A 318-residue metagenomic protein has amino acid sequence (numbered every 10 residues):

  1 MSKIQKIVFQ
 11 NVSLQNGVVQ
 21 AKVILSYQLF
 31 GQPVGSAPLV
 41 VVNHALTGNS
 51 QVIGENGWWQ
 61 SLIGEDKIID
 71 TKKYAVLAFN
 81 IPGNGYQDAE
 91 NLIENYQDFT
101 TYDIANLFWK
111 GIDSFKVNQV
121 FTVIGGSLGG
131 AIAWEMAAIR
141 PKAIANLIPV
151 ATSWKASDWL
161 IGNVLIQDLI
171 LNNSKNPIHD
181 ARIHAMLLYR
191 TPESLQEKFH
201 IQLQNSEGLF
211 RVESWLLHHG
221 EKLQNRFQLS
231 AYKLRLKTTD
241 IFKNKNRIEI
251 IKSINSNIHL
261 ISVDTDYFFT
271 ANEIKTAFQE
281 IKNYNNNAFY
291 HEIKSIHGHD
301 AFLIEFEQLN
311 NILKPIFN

Functional and structural regions predicted by a protein language model:
M1-L39: Catalytic-loop region of hydrolases
Q28-Y86: N-terminal cap/lid subdomain of alpha/beta-hydrolase-fold enzymes
Y102-F121: Conserved acidic catalytic loop of the alpha/beta-hydrolase fold
Q119-D158: Conserved hydrolase catalytic core segment
A143-K222: Alpha/beta-hydrolase-fold enzymes
I254, L260-S262: Short beta-strand/loop motif that positions the catalytic acidic residue of the alpha/beta-hydrolase fold
Y267-E273: Conserved alpha/beta-hydrolase "acid-adjacent" motif
K275-N318: Catalytic active-site module of serine/aspartate enzymes centered on a nucleophile-bearing elbow/loop
